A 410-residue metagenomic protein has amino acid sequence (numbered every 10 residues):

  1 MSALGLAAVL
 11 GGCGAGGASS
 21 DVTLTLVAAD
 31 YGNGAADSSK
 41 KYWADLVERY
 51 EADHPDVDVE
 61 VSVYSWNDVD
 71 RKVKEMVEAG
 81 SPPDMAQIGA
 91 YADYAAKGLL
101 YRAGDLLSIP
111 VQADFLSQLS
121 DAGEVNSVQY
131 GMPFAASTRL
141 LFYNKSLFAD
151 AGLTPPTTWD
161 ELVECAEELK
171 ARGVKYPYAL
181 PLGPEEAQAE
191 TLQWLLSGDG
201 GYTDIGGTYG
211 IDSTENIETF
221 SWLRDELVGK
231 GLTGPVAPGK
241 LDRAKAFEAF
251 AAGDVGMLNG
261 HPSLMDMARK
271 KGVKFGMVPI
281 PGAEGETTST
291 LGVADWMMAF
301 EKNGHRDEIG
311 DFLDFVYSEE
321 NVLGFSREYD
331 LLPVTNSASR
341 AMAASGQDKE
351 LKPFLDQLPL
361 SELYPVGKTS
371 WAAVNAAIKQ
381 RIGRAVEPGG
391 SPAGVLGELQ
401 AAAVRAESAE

Functional and structural regions predicted by a protein language model:
M1-A92, E284, E308, G394 (+1 more regions): Conserved N-terminal structural module of periplasmic/extracytoplasmic solute-binding proteins
D37, G104-F115, P177-E185, D199-S221 (+5 more regions): Short, solvent-exposed loop/beta-turn-alpha elements that line the ligand-binding surface or hinge of extracytoplasmic
R49, D53-F115, D150-T157, F247-A249 (+5 more regions): Extracytoplasmic "Venus flytrap"/periplasmic binding protein-like
E51, S221-E308: Extracytoplasmic/periplasmic substrate-binding proteins
G89-T138, V163, E190-L192, G276 (+1 more regions): Hinge/lid segment of periplasmic solute-binding proteins
A149-D150, L358-E410: Conserved C-terminal helix/tail region of periplasmic/extracytoplasmic solute-binding proteins
A166-E168, R172, T208-A237: Glycine-centered hinge/linker elements that transmit conformational signals in sensory and ligand-binding systems
R327-A373, A377: Long, aromatic- and glycine/proline-rich binding clefts that accommodate carbohydrate-like moieties
